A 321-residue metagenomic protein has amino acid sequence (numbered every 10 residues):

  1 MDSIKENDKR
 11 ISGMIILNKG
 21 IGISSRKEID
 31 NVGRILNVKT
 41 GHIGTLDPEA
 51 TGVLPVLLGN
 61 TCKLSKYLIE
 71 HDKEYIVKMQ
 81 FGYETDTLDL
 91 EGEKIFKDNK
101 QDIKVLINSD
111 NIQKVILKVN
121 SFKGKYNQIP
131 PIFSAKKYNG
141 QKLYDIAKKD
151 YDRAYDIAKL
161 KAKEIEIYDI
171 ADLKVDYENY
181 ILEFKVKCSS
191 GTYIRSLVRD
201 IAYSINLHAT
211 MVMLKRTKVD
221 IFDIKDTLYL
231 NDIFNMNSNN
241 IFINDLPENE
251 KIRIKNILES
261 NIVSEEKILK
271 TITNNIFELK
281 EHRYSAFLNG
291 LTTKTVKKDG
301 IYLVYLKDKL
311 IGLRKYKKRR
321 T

Functional and structural regions predicted by a protein language model:
M1-L46, A50-V53, H71, I76 (+2 more regions): Accessory RNA 3′-end/elbow-binding domains used by RNA modification enzymes
M14-I21, I132-G140: ATP-grasp fold ATP-binding core
K19, M79-F81, K137, D169-Y177 (+2 more regions): Short, structured patches in soluble enzyme cores that scaffold and shape functional sites
N31-N37, P55, D156-G191, R195-N206: The conserved catalytic core of RNA pseudouridine synthases
G59-K63, Y83-E84: Short, charged/polar surface micro-motifs in flexible loops or helix N-caps
K66-F81, R153-D169: Structural signature of FAD isoalloxazine-binding scaffolds in flavoprotein oxidoreductases
Y67-N127: Acidic, low-complexity central loop/insert segments
F133-S134, Y138-A162, Y168: Extended alpha-helical targeting/anchoring segments, especially N-terminal organellar/secretory targeting helices
